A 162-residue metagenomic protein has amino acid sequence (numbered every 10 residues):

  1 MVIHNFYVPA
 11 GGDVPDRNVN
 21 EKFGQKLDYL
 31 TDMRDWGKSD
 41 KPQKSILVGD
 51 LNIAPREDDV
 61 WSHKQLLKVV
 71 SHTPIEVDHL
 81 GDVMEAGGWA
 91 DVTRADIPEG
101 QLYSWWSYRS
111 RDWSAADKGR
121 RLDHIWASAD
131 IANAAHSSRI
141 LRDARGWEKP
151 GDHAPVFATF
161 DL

Functional and structural regions predicted by a protein language model:
M1-L162: Active-site regions of metal-assisted phosphoester/phosphodiester hydrolases, unifying DNase/endonuclease modules
